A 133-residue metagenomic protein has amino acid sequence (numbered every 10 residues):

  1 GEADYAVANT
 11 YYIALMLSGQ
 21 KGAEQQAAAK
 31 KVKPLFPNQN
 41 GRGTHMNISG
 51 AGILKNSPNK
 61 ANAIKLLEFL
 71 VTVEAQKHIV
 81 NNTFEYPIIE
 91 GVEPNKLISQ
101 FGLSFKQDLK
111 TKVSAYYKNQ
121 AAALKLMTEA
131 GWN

Functional and structural regions predicted by a protein language model:
G1, M16-G19, N56, F69-Q76 (+2 more regions): Structured segments of extracytoplasmic/periplasmic soluble domains in secreted or envelope-associated proteins
G1-P37: Ligand-binding pocket segment of bilobal, Venus flytrap-like solute-binding proteins
A6, G43, N59-A63, T72 (+2 more regions): Solvent-exposed, acidic/flexible segments
N9, I13, L35-F36, A51 (+3 more regions): Broad hydrophobic/π-residue packing in well-ordered secondary structure
T10-A14, Q39-R42, P58, T72 (+1 more regions): Solvent-exposed loop/turn segments at secondary-structure junctions within structured extracellular/periplasmic domains
A27-K55: Periplasmic-binding protein-like
S49-T111: Mature extracytoplasmic/periplasmic domains
K96-N133: Extracellular/periplasmic bilobal clamshell ligand-binding domains
